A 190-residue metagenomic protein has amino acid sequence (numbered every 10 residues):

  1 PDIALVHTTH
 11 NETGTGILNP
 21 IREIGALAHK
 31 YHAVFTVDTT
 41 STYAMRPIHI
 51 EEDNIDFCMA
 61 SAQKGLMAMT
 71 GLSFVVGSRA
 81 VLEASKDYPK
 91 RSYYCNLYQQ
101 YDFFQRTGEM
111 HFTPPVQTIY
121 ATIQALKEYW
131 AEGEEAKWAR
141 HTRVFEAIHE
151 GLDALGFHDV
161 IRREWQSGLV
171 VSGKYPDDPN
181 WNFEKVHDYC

Functional and structural regions predicted by a protein language model:
P1-T40, F57: Active-site phosphate-binding strand-loop segment of PLP-dependent enzymes
T8-N11, V37-T40, R46, S61-Q63 (+2 more regions): Fold-independent oxyanion-binding glycine-rich loops and adjacent beta-strand/coil segments at enzyme active sites
T13-L18, Y43-P47, E52, L66-M69 (+1 more regions): Short, well-ordered, mixed-charge alpha-helical segments that flank or form enzyme active sites
E51-Q63: Conserved active-site segment immediately N-terminal to the catalytic lysine that forms the internal aldimine
F57, L72-V76, V170-S172: Conserved hydrophobic/aromatic beta-strand scaffold that supports enzyme active sites
Q63-E150: Active-site C-terminal subdomain of aminotransferase-like
H158-Y189: Conserved PLP-binding catalytic core of the aspartate aminotransferase-like
